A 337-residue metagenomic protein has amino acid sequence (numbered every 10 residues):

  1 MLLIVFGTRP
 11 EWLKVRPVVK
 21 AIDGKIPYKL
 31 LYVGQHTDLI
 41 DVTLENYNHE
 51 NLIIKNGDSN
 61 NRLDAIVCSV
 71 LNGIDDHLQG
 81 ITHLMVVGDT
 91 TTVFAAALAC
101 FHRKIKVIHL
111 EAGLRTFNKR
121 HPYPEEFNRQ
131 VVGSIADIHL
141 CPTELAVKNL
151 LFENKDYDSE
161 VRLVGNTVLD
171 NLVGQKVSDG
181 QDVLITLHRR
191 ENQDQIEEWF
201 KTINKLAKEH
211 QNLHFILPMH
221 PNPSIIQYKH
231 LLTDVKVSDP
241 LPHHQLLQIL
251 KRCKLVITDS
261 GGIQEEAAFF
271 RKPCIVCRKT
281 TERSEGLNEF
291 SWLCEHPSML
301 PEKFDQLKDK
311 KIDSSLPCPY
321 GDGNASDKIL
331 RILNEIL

Functional and structural regions predicted by a protein language model:
M1-L217, N222-L337: Nucleotide-activated sugar donor-binding and catalytic core shared by glycosyltransferases and related lipid-linked
